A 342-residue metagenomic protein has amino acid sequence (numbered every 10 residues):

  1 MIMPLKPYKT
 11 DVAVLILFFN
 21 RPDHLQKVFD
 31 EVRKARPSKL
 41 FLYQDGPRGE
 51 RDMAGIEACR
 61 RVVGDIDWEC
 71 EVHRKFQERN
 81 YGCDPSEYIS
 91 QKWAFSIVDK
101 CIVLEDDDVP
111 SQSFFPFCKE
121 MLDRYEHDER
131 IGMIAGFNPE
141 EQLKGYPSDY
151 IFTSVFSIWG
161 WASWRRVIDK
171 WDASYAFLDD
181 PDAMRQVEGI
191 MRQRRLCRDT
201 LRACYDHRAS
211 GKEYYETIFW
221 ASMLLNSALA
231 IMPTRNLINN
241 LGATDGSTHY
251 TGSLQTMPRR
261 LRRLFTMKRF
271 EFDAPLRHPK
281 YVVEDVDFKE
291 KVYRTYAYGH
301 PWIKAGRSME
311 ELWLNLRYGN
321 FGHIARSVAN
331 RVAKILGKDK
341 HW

Functional and structural regions predicted by a protein language model:
I2-V103, D108-W342: Peripheral/terminal regions associated with large enzymatic or DNA-binding modules
